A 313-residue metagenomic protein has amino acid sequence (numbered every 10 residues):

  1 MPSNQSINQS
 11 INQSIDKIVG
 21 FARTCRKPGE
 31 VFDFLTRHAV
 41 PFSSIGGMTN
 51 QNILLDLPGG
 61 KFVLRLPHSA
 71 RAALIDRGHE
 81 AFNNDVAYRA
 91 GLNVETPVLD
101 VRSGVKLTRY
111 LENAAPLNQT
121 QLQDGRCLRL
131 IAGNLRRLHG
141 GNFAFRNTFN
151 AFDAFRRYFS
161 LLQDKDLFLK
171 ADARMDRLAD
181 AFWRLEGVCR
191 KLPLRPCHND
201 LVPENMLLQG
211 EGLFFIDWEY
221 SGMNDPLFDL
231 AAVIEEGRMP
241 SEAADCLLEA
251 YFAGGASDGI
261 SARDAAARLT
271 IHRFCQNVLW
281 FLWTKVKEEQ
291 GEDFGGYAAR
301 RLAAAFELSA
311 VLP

Functional and structural regions predicted by a protein language model:
P2-K17, A256: Compositionally biased, intrinsically disordered low-complexity segments enriched for polar/charged residues
I18-T36, V40, G140-N199, Q209 (+1 more regions): An alpha-helical support segment within catalytic cores of ATP-dependent transferases
S43-L57, F62-L64, W183-F228: Active-site acidic catalytic loop and adjacent metal/ATP-binding pocket of ATP-dependent phosphoryl transfer enzymes
S43-N150, L167, D172-A173: ATP-binding pocket architecture of kinase catalytic cores
S69, L213, S221-M223, E236-M239: Activation segment
L227-D258, F274-E292, A303-A304: Active-site activation/catalytic loop segments of kinase-like enzymes and analogous catalytic loops in related
G259-R273: All-alpha amphipathic helical-bundle segments outside canonical DNA-binding/catalytic cores that form hydrophobic
A299-P313: Amphipathic, Lys/Arg-enriched alpha-helical patches that create a basic surface for binding polyanionic ligands
